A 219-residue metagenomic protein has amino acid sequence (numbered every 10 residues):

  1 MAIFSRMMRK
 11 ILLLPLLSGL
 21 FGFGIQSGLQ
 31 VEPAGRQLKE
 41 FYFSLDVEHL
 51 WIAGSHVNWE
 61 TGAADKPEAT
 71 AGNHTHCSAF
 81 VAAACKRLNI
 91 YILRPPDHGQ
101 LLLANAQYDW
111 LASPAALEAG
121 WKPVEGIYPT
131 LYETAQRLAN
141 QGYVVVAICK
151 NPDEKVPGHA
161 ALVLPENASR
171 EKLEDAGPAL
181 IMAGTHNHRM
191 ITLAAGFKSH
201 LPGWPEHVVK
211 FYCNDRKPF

Functional and structural regions predicted by a protein language model:
M1-K10: Positively charged n-region of N-terminal signal peptides that target proteins for export
F4, F21-F23: Aromatic (phenylalanine/tyrosine) cluster motif
L14-G19: Bacterial N-terminal signal peptides
G24-A104: N-terminal capping segments
G99-T185: ...with weaker cross-activation on analogous glycine-rich loops/strands in unrelated enzymes
A176-F219: Low-complexity, Gly/Ser/Thr/Pro-rich intrinsically disordered linker/tail segments
